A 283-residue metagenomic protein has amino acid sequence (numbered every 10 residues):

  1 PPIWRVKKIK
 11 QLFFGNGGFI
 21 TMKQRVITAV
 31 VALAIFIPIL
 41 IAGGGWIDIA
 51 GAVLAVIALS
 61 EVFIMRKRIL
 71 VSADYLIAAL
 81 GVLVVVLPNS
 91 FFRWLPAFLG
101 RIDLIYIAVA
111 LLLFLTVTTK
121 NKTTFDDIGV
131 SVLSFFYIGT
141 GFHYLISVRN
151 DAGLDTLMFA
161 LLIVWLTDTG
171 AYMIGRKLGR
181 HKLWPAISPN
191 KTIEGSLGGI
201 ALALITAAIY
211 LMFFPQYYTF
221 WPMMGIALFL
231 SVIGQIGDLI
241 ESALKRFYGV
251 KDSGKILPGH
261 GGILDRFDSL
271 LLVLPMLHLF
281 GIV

Functional and structural regions predicted by a protein language model:
I3, I9-T192, S196-L228: Membrane-embedded alpha-helical bundles of polytopic integral membrane proteins
T28, I64, A171, E241-L244 (+1 more regions): Hydrophobic side chains within alpha-helical segments
A34-I35, G254, L271-L272: Hydrophobic alpha-helical transmembrane segments of integral membrane proteins, especially lipid-exposed positions
L166-R176, G234-R246: Short helical (or helix-break) motifs at transmembrane helix termini and adjacent helical loops in multi-pass membrane
T167, L197, L264-L272: Membrane-embedded alpha-helical segments of transport systems, primarily multispan ion/solute transporters
V232-L239, I263-L270: Hydrophobic transmembrane alpha-helical segments of multi-pass transport and channel proteins
R246-S269: Interfacial loop-to-transmembrane junctions
H278-V283: Juxtamembrane boundary at the C-terminal end of a transmembrane helix
